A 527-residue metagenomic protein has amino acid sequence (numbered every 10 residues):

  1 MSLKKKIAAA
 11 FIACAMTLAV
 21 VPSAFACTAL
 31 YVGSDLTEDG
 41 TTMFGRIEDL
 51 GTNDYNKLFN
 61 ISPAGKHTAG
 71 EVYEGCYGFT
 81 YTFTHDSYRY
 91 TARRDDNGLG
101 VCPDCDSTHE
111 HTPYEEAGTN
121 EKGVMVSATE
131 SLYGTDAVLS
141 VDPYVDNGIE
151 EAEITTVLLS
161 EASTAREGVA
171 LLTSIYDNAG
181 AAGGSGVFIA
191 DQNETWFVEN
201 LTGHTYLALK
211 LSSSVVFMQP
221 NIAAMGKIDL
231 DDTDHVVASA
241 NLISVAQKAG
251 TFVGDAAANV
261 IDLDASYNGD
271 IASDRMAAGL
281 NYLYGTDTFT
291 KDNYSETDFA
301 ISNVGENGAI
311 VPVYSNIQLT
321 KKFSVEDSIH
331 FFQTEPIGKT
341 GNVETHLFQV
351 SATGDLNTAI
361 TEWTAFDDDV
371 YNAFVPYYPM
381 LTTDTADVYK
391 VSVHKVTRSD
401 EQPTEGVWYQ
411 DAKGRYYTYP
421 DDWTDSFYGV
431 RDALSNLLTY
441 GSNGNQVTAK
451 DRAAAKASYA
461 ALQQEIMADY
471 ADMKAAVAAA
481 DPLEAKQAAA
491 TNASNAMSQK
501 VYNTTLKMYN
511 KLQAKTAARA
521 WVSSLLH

Functional and structural regions predicted by a protein language model:
M1-F11: Bacterial N-terminal signal peptides that target proteins for export
K6, V21-A26: Sec/Tat signal peptide C-region and signal peptidase I cleavage site
F11-A19: Bacterial N-terminal signal peptides
C27-E150, L171-E296: A contiguous strand-loop segment
D274, A278, Y282-T340, V430-K450 (+2 more regions): Accessory, solvent-exposed terminal regions and/or long lumenal/extracellular loops of proteins
Y294, F299-E401: Long, well-ordered mid-to-C-terminal structural blocks that present hydrophobic/aromatic surfaces
D369-V370, P379-H527: Charged low-complexity "KEKE/polyampholyte" interaction tracts
